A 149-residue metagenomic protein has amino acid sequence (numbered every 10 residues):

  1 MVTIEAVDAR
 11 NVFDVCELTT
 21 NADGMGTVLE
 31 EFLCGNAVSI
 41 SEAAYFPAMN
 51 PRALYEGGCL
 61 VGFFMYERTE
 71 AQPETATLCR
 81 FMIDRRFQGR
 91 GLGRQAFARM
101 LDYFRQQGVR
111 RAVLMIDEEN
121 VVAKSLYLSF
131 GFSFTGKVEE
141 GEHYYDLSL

Functional and structural regions predicted by a protein language model:
V2-R86, F97-R99, Y103, G136-E140: Acetyl-CoA-dependent GNAT
P73, G91, V122: Residues that form or flank phosphate/diphosphate-binding pockets in enzymes that use nucleotide phosphates
D84-R86, R90, E118-E119: Active-site acidic-Proline motif in GNAT/NAT acetyltransferases
R94: Residues forming the Rossmann-fold NAD(P)(H) cofactor-binding site
F104-M115: Conserved GNAT acetyl-CoA-binding A-motif
L114-K124, E140-E142: Conserved beta-strand-loop-alpha-helix junction that forms the acyl-donor binding cleft
Y127, F132: Conserved active-site tyrosine of GNAT-family acetyltransferases
Y144-L149: Terminal substrate-recognition subdomain of acyl/acetyltransferases
